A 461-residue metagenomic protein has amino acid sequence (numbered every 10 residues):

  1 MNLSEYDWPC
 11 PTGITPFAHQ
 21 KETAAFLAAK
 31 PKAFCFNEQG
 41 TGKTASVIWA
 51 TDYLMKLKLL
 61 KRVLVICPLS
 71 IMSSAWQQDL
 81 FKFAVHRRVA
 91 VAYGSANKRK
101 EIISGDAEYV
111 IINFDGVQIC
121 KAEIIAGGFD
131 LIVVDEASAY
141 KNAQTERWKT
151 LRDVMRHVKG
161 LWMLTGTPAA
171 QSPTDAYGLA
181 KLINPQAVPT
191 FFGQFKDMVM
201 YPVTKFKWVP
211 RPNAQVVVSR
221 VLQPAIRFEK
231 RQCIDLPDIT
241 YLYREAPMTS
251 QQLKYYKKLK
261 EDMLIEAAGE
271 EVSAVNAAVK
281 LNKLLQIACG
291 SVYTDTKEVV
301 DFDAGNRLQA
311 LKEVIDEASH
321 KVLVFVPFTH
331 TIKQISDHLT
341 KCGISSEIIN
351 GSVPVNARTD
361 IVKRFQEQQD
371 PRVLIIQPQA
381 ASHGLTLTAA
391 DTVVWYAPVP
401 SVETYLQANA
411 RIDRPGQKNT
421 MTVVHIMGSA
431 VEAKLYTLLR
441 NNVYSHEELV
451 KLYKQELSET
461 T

Functional and structural regions predicted by a protein language model:
M1-S4, I14, A28-A29, G40-G42 (+6 more regions): Conserved Helicase C-terminal RecA-like lobe
N2-F36: Conserved pre-motif I regulatory segment
L27-P31, S104-A107, C120-D130, V154-R156: Short basic/glycine-enriched coil/helix segment immediately N-terminal to the Walker B
L60, V89, L131, A139 (+2 more regions): Conserved P-loop NTPase motor "coupling/switch" region that bridges the ATPase
S70, A90-R99, F114-I119, K141-T145 (+4 more regions): Conserved helicase motor
I71-S95, I183-Q186: Conserved helix-turn-beta segment of the N-terminal RecA-like "Helicase ATP-binding" lobe in SF1/SF2 helicases
Q118-A122, Q171-P173, I332-S336, R358-V362 (+1 more regions): SF2 helicase motor core recognition
P400-T461: A conserved SF2-helicase RecA2
